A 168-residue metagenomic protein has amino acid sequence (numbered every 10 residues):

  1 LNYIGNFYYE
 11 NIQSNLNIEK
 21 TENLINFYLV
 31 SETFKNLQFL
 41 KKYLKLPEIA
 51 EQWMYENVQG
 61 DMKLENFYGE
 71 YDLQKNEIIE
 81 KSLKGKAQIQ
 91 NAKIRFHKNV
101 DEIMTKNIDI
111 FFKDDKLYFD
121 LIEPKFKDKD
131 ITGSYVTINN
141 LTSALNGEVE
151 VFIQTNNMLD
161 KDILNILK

Functional and structural regions predicted by a protein language model:
L1-N6, E22-I94, I110, N139-K168: Extended amphipathic, helix-rich lipid-handling scaffolds
N2-Y8, L121-F126: Short beta-strand segments that buttress and anchor functional surface loops
Y8-I12, H97-V100, K127-D130: Solvent-exposed loop/turn segments connecting transmembrane beta-strands in outer-membrane beta-barrel proteins
N11, N66, N91, N107 (+2 more regions): Extracellular/lumenal ectodomain signal focusing on beta-strand-rich modules and carbohydrate-recognition contexts
N15-N17, N107-D109: Short, surface-exposed charged micro-motifs
N99, D109-K113: Signature of soluble extracytoplasmic/periplasmic domains of secreted precursors and cell-surface proteins
K116-F119: Repeated loop/turn-to-beta-strand initiation elements of outer-membrane beta-barrel proteins
